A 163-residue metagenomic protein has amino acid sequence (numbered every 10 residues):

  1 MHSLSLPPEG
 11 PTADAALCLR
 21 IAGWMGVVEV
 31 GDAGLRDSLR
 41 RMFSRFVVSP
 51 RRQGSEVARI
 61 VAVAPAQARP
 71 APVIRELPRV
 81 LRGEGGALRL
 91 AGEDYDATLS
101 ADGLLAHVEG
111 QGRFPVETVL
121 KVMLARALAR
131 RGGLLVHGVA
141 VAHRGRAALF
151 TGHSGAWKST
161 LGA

Functional and structural regions predicted by a protein language model:
M1-A147, T151-H153: A noncatalytic interaction/capping subdomain that flanks phosphate/NTP-handling catalytic cores
A156-K158: Conserved glycine(s) of the Walker
L161-G162: Post-Walker A alpha-helix
